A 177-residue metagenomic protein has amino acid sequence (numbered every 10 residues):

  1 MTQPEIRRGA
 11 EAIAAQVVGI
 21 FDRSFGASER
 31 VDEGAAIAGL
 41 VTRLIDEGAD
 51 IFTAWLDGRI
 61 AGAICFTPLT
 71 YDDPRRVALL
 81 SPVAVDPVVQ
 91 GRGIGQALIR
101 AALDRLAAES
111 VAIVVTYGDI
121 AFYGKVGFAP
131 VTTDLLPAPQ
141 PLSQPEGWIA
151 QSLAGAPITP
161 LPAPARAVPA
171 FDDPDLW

Functional and structural regions predicted by a protein language model:
M1-G39, I45-I60, W148-I149, A154-A156 (+1 more regions): Short amphipathic alpha-helix that is part of the acyltransferase structural core
A38-R43, D134-A138: Short, solvent-exposed loop/turn elements at beta->coil junctions and helix N-caps that rim active or binding pockets
I51-T53, R59-T70, R76-A84: Conserved beta-strand in the GNAT
V89, G93-A101, V111: Conserved acetyl-CoA pyrophosphate-binding loop and the N-cap/start of the following alpha-helix in GNAT-like
R92, Q96, L142-L153: Accessory recognition modules or surfaces
A108-A112, Y117-S143: Conserved active-site alpha-helix within GNAT-family acetyltransferase domains
